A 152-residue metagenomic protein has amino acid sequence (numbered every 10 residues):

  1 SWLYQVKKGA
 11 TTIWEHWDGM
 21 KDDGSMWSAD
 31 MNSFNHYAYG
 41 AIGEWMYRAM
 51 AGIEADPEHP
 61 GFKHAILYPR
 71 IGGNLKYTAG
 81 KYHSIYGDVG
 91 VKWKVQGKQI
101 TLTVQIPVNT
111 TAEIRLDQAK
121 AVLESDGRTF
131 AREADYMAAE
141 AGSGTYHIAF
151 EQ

Functional and structural regions predicted by a protein language model:
S1-Q152: Non-catalytic C-terminal accessory modules of carbohydrate-active enzymes
